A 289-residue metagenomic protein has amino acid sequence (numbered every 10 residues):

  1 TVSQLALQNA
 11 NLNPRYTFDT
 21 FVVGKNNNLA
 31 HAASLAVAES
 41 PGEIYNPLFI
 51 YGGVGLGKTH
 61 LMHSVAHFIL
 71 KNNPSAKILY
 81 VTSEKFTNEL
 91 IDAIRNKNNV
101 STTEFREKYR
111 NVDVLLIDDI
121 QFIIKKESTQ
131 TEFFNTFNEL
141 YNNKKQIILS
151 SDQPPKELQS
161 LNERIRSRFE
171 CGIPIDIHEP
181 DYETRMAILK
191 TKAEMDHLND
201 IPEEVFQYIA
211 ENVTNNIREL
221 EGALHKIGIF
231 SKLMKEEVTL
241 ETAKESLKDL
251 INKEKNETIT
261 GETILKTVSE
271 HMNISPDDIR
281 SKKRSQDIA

Functional and structural regions predicted by a protein language model:
L5-L7, L12-L48, H67: Pre-Walker A (pre-P-loop) alpha-helix and adjacent loop at the N terminus of AAA/AAA+ ATPase modules, a conserved
G42-H63: Walker A/P-loop nucleotide-binding motif
A76-V114, I124-E127: Short glycine-rich substrate-engagement loop in P-loop NTPases that contacts/grips substrate
A93-K97, P155-C171: Short regulatory helix/loop adjacent to the ATP-binding pocket of P-loop NTPases
Q153, G172, T184-L198, F230: Conserved AAA+ ATPase "sensor/coupling" helix adjacent to the nucleotide-binding pocket
E157-Q159, G172-T184: Conserved AAA+ ATPase "SRH/arginine-finger" region at the nucleotide-binding site
K190-E194, E204-N212, R218-L233: C-terminal helical "lid" of AAA+/P-loop NTPase domains
F206, L224, F230-L250, T258-L265: Conserved C-terminal helix/linker of AAA+ ATPases
